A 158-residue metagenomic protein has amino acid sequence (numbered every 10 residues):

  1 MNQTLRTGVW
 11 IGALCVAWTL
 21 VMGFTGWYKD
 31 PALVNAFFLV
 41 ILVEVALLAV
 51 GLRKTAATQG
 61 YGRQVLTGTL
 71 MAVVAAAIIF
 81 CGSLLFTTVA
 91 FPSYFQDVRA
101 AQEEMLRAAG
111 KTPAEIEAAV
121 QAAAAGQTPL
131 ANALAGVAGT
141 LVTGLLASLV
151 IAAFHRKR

Functional and structural regions predicted by a protein language model:
M1-L52: Transmembrane alpha-helical insertion/packing segments
N2, R6-W10, L66-A75: Alpha-helical transmembrane segments of multi-pass membrane proteins
L14-M22, E44, A75-I79, S83 (+3 more regions): Alpha-helical transmembrane segments of multipass membrane proteins
F24-K29, L85-A90, F154: Helix-loop junctions at the membrane-solvent interface of multi-pass transporters, primarily the C-terminal
L52-Q64: Membrane-helix interface/capping segments
G82-A109: Functional transmembrane-helix hotspots
E104-T128: Short membrane-interface loop/juxtamembrane segments of multi-pass integral membrane proteins
P129-R158: Transmembrane alpha-helical segments in integral membrane proteins
